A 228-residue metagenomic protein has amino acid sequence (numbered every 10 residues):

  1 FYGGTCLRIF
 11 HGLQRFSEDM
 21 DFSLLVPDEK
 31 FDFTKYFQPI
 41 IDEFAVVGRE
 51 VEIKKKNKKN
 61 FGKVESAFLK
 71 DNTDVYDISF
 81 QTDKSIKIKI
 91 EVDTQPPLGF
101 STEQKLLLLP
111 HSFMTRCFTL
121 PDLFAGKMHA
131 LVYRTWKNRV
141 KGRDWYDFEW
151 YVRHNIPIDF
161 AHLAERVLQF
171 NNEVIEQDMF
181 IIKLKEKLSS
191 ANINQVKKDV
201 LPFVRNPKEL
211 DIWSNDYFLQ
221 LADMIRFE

Functional and structural regions predicted by a protein language model:
F1-M20, L24: Active-site nucleotide-donor binding segment shared across nucleotidyl transfer reactions
F10-L13, V26-E228: Structured mid-to-C-terminal alpha-helical surface segments
